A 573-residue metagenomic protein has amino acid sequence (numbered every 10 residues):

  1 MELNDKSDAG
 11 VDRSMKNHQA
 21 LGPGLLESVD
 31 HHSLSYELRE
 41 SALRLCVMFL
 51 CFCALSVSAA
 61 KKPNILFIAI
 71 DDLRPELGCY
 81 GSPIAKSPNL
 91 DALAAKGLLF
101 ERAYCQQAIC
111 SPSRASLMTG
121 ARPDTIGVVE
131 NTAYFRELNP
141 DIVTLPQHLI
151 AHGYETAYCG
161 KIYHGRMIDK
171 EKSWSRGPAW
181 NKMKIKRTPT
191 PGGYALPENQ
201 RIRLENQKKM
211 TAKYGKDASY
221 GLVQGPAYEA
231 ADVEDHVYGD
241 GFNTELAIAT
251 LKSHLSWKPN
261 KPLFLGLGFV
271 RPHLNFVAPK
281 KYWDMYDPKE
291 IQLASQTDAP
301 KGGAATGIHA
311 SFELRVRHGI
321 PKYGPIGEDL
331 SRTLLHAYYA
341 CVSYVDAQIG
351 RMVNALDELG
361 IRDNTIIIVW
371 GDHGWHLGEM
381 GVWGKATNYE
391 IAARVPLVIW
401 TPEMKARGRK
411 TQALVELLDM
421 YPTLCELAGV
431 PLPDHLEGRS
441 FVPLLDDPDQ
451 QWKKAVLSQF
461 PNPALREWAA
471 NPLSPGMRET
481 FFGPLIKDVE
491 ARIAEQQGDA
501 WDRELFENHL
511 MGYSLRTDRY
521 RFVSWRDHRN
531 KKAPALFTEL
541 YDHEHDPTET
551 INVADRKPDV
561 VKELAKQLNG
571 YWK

Functional and structural regions predicted by a protein language model:
M1-L43: Basic nucleic-acid-binding interfaces
R44-M48: Sec-dependent signal peptide recognition, specifically the positively charged N-region followed immediately by
L50, L55-W525, R529-L536, I551-G570: Formylglycine-dependent sulfatase
L540-Y541: Short hydrophobic beta-strand that contains or immediately precedes a catalytic carboxylate
D546: Intrinsically disordered, low-complexity polar regions and short flexible loop motifs
